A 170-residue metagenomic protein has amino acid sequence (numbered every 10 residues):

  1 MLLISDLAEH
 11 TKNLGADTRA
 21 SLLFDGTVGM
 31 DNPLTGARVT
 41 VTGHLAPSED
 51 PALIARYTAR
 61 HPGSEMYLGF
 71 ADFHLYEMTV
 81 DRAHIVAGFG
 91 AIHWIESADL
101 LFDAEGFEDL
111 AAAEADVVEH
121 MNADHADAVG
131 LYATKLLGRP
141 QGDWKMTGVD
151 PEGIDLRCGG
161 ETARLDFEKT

Functional and structural regions predicted by a protein language model:
M1-S5: Active-site-proximal cofactor/substrate-binding loop regions of enzyme domains
L7-F73, T79-R82: Short, structured beta-strand-loop surface elements
G69-T170: C-terminal edge-of-domain segments
